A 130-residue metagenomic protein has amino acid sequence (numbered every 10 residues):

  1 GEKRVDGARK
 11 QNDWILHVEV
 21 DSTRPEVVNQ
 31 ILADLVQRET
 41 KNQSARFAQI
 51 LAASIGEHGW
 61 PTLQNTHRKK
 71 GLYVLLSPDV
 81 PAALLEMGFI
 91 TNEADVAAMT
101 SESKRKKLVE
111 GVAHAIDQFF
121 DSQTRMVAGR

Functional and structural regions predicted by a protein language model:
G1-R130: Active-site-proximal helix/loop segments of hydrolytic enzymes
